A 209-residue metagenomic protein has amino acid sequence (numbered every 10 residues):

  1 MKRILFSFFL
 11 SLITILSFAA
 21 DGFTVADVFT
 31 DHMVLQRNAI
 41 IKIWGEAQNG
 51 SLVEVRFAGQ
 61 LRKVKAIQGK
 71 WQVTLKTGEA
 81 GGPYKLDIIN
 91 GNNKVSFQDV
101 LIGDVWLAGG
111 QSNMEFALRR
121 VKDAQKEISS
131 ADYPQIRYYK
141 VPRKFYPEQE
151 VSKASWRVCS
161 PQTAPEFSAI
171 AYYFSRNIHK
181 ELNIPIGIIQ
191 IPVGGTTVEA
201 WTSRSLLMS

Functional and structural regions predicted by a protein language model:
M1-I4: Positively charged n-region of N-terminal signal peptides that target proteins for export
S7-S17: Bacterial N-terminal signal peptides
A20-S209: Cell-envelope and extracellular/periplasmic
